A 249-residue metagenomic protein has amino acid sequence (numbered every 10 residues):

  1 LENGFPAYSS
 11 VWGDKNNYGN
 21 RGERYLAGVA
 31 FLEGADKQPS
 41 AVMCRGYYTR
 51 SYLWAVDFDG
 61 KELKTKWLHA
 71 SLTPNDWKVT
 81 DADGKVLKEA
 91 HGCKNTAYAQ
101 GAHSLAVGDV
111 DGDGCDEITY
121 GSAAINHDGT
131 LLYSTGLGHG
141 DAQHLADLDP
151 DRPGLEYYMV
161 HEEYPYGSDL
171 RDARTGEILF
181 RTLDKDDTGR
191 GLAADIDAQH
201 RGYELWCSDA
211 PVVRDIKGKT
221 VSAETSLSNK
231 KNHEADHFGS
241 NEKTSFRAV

Functional and structural regions predicted by a protein language model:
L1-V249: Beta-propeller-forming repeat regions
